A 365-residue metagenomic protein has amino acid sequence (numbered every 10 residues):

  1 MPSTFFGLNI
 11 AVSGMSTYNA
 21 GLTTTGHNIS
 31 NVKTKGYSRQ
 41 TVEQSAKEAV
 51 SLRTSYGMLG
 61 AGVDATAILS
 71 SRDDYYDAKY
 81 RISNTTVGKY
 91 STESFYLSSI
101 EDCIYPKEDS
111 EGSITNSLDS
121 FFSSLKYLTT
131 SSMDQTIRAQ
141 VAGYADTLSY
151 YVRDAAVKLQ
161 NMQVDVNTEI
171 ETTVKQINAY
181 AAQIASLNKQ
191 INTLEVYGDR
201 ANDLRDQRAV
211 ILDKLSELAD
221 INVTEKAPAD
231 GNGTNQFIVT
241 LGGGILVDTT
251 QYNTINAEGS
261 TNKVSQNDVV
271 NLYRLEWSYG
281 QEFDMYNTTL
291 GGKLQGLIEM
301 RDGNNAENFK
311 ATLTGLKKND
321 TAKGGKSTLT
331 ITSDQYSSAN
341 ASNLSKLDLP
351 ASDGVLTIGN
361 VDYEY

Functional and structural regions predicted by a protein language model:
M1-Y365: Structural signature of extracellular appendage/secretion-system components
